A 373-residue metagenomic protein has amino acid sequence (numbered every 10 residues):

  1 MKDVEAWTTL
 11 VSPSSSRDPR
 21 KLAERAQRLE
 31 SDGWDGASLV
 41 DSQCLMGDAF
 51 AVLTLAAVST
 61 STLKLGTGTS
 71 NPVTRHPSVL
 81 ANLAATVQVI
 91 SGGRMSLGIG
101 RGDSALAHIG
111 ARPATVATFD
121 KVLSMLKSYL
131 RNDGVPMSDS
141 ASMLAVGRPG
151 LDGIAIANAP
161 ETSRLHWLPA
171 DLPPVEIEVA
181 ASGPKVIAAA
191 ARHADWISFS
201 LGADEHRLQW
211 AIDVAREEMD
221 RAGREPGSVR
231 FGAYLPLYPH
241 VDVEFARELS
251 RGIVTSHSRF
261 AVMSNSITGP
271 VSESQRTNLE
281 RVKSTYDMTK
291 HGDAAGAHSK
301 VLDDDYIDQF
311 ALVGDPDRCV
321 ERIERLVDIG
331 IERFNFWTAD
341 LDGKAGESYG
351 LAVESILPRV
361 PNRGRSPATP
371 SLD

Functional and structural regions predicted by a protein language model:
M1-T67, V175, P367-D373: N-terminal beta1-alpha1-beta2 module of alpha/beta enzyme domains
V4-L10, A37-L39, L65-G68, M95-I99 (+4 more regions): Hydrophobic faces of well-ordered beta-strands that scaffold small-molecule active sites in alpha/beta enzyme cores
V4-R20, S70-P77, D171-S182, L237-H240 (+1 more regions): Active-site mouth loops of central-metabolism enzymes
S14-D18, V40-D48, P72-S78, D204-L208 (+3 more regions): Acidic-and-aromatic substrate-binding clefts and catalytic sites of carbohydrate-active enzymes
S16-R28, L83, A180-A189, P316-R325: Short, acidic/polar
D32, I90, R192-H193, I329-I331: Structural motif
G33, A56, V87, A190 (+3 more regions): Conserved, mostly hydrophobic/aromatic
R112-L168, L208-D328, R363-D373: An alpha-helical appendage that flanks or caps ligand/catalytic pockets
